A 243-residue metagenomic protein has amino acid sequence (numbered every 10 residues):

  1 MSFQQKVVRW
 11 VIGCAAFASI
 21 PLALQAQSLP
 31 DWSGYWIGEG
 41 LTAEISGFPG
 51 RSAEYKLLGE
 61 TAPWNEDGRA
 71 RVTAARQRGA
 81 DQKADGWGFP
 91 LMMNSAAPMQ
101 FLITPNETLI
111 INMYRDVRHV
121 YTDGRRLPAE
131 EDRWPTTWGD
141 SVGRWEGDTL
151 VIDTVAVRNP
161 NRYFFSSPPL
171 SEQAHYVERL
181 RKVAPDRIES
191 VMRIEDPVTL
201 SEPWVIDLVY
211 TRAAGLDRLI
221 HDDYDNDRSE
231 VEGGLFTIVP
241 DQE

Functional and structural regions predicted by a protein language model:
M1-C14: Bacterial N-terminal signal peptides that target proteins for export
F17-Q25: C-terminal segment of classical bacterial N-terminal signal peptides
L24-E243: Hydrophobic small-molecule pocket/channel-lining residues, especially in calycin-type beta-barrels
